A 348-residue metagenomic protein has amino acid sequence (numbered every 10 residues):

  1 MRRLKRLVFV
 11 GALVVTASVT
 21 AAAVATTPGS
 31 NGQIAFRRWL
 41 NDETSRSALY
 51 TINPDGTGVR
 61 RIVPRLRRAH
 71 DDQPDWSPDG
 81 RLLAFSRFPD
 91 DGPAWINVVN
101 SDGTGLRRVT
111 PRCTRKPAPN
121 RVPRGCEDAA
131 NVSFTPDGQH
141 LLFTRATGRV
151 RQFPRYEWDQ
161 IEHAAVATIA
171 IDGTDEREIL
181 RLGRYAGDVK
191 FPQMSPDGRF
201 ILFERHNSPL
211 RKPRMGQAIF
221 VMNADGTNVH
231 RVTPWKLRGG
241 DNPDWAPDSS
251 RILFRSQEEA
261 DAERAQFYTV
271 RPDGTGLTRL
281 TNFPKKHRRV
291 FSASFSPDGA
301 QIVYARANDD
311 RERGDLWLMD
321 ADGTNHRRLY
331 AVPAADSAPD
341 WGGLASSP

Functional and structural regions predicted by a protein language model:
M1-V8: Bacterial N-terminal signal peptides that target proteins for export
R2, L13, A21-P348: Sequence signature of WD/YWTD-type beta-propeller architectures
